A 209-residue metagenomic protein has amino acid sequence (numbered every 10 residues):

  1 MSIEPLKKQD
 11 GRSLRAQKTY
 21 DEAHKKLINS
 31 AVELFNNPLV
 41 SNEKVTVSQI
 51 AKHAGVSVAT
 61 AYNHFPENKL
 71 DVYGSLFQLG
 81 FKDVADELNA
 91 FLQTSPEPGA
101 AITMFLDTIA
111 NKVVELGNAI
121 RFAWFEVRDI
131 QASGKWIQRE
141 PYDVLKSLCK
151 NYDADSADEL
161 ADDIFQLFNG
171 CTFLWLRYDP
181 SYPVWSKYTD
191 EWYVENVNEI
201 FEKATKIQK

Functional and structural regions predicted by a protein language model:
M1-E22, Q208-K209: N-terminal intrinsically disordered/low-complexity leader segments
T19-V32, I50, V72, L76-V84 (+1 more regions): Generic hydrophobic, amphipathic alpha-helix propensity
A23, L76-G80, V84, F105 (+5 more regions): Hydrophobic/aromatic residues within well-ordered alpha-helical segments
K26, L34, P38-D71, S75: Helix-turn-helix
A85, N89, R128-F165, E191: Amphipathic alpha-helical packing segments from all-alpha helical-bundle domains
L88-E115, I164: Hydrophobic alpha-helical connector segments
D107-A132, F173-D179: Amphipathic alpha-helical segments used for helix-helix packing
R121-F125, K150-E199, Q208-K209: Hydrophobic/aromatic-rich alpha-helical bundle segments in the mid-to-C-terminal region
